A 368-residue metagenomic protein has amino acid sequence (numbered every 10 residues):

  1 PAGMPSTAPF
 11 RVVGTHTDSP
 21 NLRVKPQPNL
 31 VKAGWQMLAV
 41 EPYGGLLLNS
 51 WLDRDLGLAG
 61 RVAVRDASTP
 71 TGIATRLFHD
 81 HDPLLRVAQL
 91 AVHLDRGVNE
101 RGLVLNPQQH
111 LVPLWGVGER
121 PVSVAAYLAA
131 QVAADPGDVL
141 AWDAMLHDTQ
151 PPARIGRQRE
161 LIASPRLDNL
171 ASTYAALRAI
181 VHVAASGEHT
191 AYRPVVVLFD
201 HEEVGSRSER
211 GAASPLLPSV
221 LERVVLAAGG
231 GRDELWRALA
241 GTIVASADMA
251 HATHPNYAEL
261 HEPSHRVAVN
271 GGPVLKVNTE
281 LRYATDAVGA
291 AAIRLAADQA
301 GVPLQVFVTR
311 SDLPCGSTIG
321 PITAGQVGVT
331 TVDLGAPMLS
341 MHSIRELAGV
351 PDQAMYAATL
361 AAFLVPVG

Functional and structural regions predicted by a protein language model:
P1-G368: N-terminal hydrophobic/helix-forming segments and targeting peptides
